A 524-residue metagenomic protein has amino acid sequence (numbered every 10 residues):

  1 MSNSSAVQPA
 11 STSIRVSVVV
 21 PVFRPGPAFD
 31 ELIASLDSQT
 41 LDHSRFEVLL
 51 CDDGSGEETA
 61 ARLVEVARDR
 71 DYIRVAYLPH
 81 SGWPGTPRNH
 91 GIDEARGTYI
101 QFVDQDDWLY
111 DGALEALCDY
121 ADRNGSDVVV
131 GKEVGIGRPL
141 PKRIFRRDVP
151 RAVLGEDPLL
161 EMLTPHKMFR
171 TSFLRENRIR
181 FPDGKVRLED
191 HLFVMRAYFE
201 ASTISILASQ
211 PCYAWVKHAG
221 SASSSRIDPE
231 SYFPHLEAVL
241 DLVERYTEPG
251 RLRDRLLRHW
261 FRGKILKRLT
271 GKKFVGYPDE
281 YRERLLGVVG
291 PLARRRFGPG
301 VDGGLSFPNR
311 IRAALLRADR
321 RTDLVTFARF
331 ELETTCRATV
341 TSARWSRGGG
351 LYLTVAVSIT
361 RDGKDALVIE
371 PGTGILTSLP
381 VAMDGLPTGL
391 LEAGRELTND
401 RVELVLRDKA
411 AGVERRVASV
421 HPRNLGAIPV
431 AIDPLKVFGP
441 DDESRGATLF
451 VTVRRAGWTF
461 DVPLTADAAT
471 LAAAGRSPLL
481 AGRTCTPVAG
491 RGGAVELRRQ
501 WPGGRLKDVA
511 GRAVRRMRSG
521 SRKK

Functional and structural regions predicted by a protein language model:
S2-A238: Nucleotide-sugar donor-binding/catalytic module of glycosyltransferases that assemble extracellular/cell-envelope
S2-Q8, T270-K524: Basic, ligand-binding patches in group-transfer machinery, especially extracytoplasmic/periplasmic segments
E31, A61, E65, D119 (+6 more regions): Charged/polar, solvent-exposed surface patches and flexible loops
D71-I73, Y77, Y110, E133 (+7 more regions): Generic preference for hydrophobic/aromatic residues in regular secondary structure cores
G91-D93, R178-D183, S231-H235, D254-F261 (+1 more regions): Short secondary-structure transition/capping segments
R180-D190, H259-F261, L316-T326: A broadly tuned preference for mixed-charge, low-complexity surface segments
Q210-H218, S224-G250, I265, V275-A293: Catalytic core of nucleotide-sugar-dependent glycosyltransferases
L252-G276: P-loop NTPase catalytic cores that bind/hydrolyze ATP
